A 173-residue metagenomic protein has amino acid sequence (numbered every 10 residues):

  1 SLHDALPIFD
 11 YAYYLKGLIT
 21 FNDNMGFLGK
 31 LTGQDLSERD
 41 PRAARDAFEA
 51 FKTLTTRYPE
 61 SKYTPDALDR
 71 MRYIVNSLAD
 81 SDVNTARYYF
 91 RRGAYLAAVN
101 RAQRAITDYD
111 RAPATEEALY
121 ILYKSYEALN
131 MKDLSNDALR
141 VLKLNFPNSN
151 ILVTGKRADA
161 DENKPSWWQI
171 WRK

Functional and structural regions predicted by a protein language model:
S1, I19-T53: Short coil/linker segments at helix-helix boundaries
L2-L6: Short, small-residue-biased leader/transition segments that mark boundaries at the very start of proteins
P65-D69, S81-L96, L134-K173: Terminal, low-structured helical/coil segments at or just beyond the last alpha-helical repeat
